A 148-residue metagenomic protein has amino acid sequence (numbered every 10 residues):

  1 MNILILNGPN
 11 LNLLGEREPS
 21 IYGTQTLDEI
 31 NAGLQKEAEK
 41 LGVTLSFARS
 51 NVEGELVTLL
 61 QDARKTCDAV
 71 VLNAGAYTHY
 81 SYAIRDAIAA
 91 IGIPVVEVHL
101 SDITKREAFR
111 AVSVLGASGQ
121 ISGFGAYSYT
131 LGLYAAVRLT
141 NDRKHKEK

Functional and structural regions predicted by a protein language model:
M1-I3: Extreme N-terminal starter segment of soluble prokaryotic enzymes
P9-L11, G75-T78, S101-I103: Short glycine-rich anion-binding loops that position phosphate/pyrophosphate groups of nucleotides and phosphorylated
L14-D28: Glycine- and acidic-residue-enriched helix-capping/strand-helix junction motifs
T44-G54: Short beta->alpha junction loops
S46, T104-K146: Short, glycine-/small-residue-rich phosphate/pyrophosphate-handling segment
A63-V70: Short acidic/histidine-rich motifs immediately flanking catalytic phosphotransfer sites in two-component signaling
S81-G92: Short Gly/Thr/Asp-enriched flexible loops that form oxyanion-binding sites at enzyme active sites
A90-R106: Short, acidic/small-residue loops that bind anionic groups at enzyme active sites
